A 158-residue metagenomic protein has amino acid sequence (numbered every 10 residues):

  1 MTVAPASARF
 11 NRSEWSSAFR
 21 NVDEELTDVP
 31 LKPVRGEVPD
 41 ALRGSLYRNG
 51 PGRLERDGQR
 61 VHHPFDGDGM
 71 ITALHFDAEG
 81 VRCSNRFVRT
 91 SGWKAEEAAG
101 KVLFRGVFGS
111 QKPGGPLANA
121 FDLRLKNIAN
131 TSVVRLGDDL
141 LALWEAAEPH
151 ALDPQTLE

Functional and structural regions predicted by a protein language model:
T2-M70, L74-N119: N-terminal regions that are enriched for targeting/export leaders and immediately downstream pro/stem segments
T90-E158: Well-ordered mid-protein domain cores that form the structural environment of catalytic cofactors
